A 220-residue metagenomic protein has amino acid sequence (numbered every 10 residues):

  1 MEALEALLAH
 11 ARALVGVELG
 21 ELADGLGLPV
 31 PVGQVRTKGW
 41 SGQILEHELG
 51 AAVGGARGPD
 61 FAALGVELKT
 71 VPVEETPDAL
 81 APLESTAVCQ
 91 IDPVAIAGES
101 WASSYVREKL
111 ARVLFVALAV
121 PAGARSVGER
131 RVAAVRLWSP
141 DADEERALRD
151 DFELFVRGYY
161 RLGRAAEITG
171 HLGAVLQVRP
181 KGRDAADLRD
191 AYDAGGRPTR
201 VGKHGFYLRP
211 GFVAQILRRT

Functional and structural regions predicted by a protein language model:
M1-A62, E67-T220: Nucleic-acid endonuclease domains
